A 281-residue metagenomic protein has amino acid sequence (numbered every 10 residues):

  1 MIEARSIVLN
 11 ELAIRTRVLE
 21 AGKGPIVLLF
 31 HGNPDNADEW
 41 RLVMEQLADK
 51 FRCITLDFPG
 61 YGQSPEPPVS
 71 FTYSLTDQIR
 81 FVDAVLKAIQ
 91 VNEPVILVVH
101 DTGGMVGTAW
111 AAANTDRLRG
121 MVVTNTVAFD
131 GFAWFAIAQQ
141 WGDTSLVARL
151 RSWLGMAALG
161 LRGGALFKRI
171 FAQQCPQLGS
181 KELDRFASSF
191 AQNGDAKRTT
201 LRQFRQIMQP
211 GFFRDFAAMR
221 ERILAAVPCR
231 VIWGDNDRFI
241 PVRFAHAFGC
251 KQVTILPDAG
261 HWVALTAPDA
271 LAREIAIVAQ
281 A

Functional and structural regions predicted by a protein language model:
I2-S6, L12, T16-V18, I54 (+5 more regions): Flexible "cap/lid" subdomain of the alpha/beta-hydrolase fold that forms the substrate-access gate
R17-P65: Conserved HGGG/HGGXW glycine-rich cap/lid loop of the alpha/beta-hydrolase fold
P25, D35, L42, M105 (+3 more regions): Short alpha-helical
H31-P34, D235, T266: Conserved residues at beta->alpha junctions
N33-N36, H100, N125, A272: Asparagine-centered polar/low-complexity signal
D38, L42, A109, R243 (+1 more regions): Generic recognition of short, well-ordered alpha-helical segments
A272-A276, Q280: Two-component system phosphotransfer/interaction surface
